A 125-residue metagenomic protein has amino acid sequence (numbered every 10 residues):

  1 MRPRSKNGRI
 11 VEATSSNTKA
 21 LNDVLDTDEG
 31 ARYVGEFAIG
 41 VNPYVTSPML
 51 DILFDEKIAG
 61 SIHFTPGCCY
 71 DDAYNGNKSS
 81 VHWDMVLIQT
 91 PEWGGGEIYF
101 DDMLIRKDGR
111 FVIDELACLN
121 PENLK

Functional and structural regions predicted by a protein language model:
M1-K125: Metal/cofactor-centered catalytic core regions of large enzymes
